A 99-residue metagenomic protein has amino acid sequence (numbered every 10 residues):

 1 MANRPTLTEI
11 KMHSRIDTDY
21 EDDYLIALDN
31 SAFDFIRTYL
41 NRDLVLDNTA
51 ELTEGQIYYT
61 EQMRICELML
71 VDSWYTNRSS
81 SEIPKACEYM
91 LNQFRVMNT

Functional and structural regions predicted by a protein language model:
M1-T99: Divalent metal-cofactor coordination and adjacent catalytic microenvironments
